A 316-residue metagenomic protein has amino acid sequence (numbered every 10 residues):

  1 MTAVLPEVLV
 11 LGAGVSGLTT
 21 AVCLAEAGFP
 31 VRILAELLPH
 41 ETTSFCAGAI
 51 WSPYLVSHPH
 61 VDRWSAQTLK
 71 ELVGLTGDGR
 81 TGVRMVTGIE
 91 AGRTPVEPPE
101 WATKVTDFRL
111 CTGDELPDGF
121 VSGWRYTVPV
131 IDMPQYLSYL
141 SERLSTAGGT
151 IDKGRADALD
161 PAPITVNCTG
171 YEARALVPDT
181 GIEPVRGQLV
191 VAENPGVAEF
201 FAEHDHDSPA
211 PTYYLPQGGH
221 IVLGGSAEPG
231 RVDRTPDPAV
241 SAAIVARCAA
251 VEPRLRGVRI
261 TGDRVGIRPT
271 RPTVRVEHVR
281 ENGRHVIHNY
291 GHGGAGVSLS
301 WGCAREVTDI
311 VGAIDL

Functional and structural regions predicted by a protein language model:
V8-R32: N-terminal Rossmann-like FAD-binding beta1-loop-alpha1 element of flavoenzymes
E26-F45: Glycine-rich FAD pyrophosphate-binding loop
F45-V73: Glycine-rich FAD cofactor-binding loop and adjacent beta-loop-alpha segment at the N-terminus of flavoprotein
P59-Q67, G123-Y139, T235-V240, L299: Short beta-strand to alpha-helix junction loop
K70-G148, R271: Flavin (FAD/FMN) cofactor-binding and adjacent substrate-gating region of FAD-dependent oxidoreductase domains
Y139, V258-L316: C-terminal catalytic lobe of FAD-dependent flavoproteins
G149-P161: A conserved short coil-to-beta-strand element within the FAD-binding core of flavoproteins
A162-A246, V251-R259: Flavin-dependent oxidoreductases
